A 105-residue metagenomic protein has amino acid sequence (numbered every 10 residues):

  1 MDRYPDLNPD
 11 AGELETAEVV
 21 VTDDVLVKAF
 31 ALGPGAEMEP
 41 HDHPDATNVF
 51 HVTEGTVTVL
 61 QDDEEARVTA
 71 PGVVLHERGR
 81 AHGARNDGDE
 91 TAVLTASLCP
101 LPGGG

Functional and structural regions predicted by a protein language model:
M1-K28, E39, V74, G105: A short, N-terminal "cap"/entry segment at the start of jelly-roll beta-barrel domains of the cupin/DSBH fold
A17-V19, A29-F30, M38-H43, Q61 (+1 more regions): Short histidine-centered beta-strand/loop micro-motifs that create catalytic or ligand/metal-coordination sites
D23-V25, P34-A36, E54-T56, E65 (+1 more regions): Short, charged/polar surface micro-motifs in flexible loops or helix N-caps
V25, P34, D45, E64 (+2 more regions): A generic "binding-loop/recognition-motif" signal
A29, V49, E64-A66: Short, surface-exposed secondary-structure edge patches
A31-G33, P44-V59, S97: Short, conserved beta-strand element in jelly-roll/cupin
D63-G79: Short acidic-glycine-tyrosine-enriched beta hairpin
R78-G104: Ligand-binding loop in jelly-roll beta-barrel domains
